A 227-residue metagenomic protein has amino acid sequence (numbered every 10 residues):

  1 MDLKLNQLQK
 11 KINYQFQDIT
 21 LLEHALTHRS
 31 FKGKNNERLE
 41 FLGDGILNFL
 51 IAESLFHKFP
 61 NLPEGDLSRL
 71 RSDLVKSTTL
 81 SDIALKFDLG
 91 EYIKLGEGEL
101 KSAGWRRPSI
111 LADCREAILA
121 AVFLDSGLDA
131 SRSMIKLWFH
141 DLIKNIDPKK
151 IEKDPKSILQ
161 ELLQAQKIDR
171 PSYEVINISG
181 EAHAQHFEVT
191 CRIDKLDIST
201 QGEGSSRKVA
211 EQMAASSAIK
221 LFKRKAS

Functional and structural regions predicted by a protein language model:
M1-S227: Double-stranded RNA-binding/processing signature
